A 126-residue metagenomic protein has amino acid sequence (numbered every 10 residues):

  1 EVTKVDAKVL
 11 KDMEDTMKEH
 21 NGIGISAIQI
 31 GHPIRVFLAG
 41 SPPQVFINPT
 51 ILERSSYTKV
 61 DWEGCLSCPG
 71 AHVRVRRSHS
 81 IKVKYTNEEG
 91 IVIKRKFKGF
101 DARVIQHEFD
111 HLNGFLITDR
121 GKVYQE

Functional and structural regions predicted by a protein language model:
E1-E126: Positively charged
